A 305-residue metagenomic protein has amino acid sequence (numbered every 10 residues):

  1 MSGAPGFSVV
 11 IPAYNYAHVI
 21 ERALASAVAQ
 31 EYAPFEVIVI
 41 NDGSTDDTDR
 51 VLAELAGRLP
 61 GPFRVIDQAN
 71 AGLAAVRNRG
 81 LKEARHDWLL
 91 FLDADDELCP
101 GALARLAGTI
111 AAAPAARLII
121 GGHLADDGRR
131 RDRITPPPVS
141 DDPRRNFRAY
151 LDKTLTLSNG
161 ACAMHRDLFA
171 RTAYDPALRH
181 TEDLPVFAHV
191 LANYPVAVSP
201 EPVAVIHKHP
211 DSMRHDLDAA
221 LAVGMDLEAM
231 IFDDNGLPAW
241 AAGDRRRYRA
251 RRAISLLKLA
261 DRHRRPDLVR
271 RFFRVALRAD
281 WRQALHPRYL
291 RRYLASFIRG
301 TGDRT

Functional and structural regions predicted by a protein language model:
A25-P34: Short, acidic, metal-binding catalytic loop of nucleotide-sugar glycosyltransferases
S26, N41-R50, A71, D93: A conserved acidic beta->alpha catalytic loop
D47, D96-T109: Acidic donor-binding/catalytic loop of UDP-sugar-dependent glycosyltransferases, especially processive GT2
P60, L73, L103-L168: Flexible acidic/His/Gly-enriched loops in nucleotide-sugar-dependent glycosyltransferase catalytic domains
Q68-A84: Glycine-rich, basic loop-to-helix element that forms the pyrophosphate-binding segment of sugar-nucleotide handling
L89: Short aromatic/hydrophobic "clamp" motif used to bind/position activated sugar donors
V139-A220, G224: Conserved nucleotide-sugar donor-binding catalytic segment
K208-T305: C-terminal subregions of glycosyltransferases and related glycan-biosynthesis enzymes
